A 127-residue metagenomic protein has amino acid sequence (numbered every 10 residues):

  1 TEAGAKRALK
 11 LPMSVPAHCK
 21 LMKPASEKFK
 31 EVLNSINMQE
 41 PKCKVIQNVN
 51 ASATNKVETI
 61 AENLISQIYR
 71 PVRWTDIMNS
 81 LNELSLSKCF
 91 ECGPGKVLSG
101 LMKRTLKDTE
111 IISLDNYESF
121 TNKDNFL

Functional and structural regions predicted by a protein language model:
T1-L127: Acyl-group transfer acyltransferase/transacylase scaffold of fatty acid/polyketide systems
